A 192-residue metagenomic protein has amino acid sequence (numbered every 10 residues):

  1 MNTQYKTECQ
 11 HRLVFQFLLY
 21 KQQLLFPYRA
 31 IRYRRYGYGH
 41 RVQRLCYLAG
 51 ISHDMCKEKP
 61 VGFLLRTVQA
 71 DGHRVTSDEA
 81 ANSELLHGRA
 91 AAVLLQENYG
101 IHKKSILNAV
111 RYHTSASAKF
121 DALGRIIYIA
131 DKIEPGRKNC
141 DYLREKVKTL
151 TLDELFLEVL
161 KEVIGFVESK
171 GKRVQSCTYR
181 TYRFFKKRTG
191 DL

Functional and structural regions predicted by a protein language model:
R12-F15, K21-L24, Y38-L160: Divalent metal-dependent catalytic cores for phosphoryl transfer on phosphate-bearing substrates
Y28-Y36: Amphipathic, Lys/Arg- and hydrophobic-enriched alpha-helical face
I31-R32, L94, F166: Solvent-exposed, charged/polar functional surfaces in cytosolic regulatory/catalytic domains
G165-L192: Charged phosphate-binding loop/patch that engages nucleotide di/tri-phosphates or the phosphate backbone of nucleic
